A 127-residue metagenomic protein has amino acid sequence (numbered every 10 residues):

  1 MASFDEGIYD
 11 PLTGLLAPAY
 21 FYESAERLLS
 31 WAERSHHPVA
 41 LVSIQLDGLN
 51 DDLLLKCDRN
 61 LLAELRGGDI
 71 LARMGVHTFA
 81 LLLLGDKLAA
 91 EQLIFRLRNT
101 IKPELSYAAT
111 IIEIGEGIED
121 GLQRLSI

Functional and structural regions predicted by a protein language model:
M1: Regulatory/sensor and coupling segments of signal-transduction and defense proteins
F4-L65, A72-V76, L88-E91, F95 (+1 more regions): Conserved long alpha-helical elements within nucleotide-processing catalytic cores of c-di-GMP signaling and class III
A40, R73-L82, I101-I127: A short glycine-enriched loop-to-beta-strand structural element that forms part of the catalytic core of nucleotide
G67-G68, D86, N99-S106: Short glycine/proline-enriched coil/turn segments at helix->beta-strand junctions
L82-L88: A short interface-forming secondary-structure element
